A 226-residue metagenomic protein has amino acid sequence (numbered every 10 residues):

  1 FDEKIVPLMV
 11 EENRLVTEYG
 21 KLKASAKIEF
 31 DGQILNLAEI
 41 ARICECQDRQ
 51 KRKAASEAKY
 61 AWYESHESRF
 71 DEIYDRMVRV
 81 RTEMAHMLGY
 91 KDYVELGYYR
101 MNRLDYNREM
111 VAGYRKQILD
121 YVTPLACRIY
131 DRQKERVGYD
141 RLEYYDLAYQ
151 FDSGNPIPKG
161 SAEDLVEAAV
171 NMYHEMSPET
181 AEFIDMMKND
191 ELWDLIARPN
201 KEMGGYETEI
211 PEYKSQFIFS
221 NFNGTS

Functional and structural regions predicted by a protein language model:
F1-P156, V166-A168: A well-structured
A38-Q50, G160-T225: Active-site-adjacent "gating/activation" loops or surface patches in catalytic cores
